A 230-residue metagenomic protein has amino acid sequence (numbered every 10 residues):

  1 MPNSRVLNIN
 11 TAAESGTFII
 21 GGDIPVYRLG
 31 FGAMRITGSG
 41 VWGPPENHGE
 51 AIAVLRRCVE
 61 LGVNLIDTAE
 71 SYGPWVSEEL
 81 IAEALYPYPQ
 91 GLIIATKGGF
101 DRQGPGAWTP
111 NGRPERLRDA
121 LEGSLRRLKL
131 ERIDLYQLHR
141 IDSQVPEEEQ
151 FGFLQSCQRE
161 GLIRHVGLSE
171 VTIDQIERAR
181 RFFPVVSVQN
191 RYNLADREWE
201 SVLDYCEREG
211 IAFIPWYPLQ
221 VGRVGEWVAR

Functional and structural regions predicted by a protein language model:
M1-L92: N-terminal binding-site loop/beta-alpha segment at the start of enzyme catalytic domains that lines or forms
R5-T17, I141-R230: Beta/alpha (TIM)-barrel catalytic core signal, keyed to glycine-rich beta->alpha loops juxtaposed to Asp/Glu that bind
G21-P25, E60, A82-I93, L125-K129 (+3 more regions): Acidic (Asp/Glu)-rich catalytic clusters
L29-F31, A51, C58, I66 (+9 more regions): Conserved, mostly hydrophobic/aromatic
R35-G49, R102-R118, H139-Q144: Active-site mouth loops of central-metabolism enzymes
I36, Y72, G98, Y192 (+1 more regions): Hydrophobic pocket-lining residues within nucleotide cofactor-binding pockets
P44-C58, P110-K129, E149, T172-R178: Short, acidic/polar
G91-G104, E170: A short, structured active-site edge motif that brings together acidic residues
